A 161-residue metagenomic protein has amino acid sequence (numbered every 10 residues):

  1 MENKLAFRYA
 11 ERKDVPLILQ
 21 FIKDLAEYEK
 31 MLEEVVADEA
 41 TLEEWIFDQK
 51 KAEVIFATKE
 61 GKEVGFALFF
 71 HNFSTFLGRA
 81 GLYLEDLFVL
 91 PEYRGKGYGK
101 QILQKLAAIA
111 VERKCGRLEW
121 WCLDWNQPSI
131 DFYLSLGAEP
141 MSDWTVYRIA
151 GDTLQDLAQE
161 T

Functional and structural regions predicted by a protein language model:
M1-K13, Q155-T161: Conserved N-terminal entry element of GNAT/NAT acetyltransferase domains
Y9-K13, K23-R79, L103, I109 (+1 more regions): Acetyl-CoA-dependent GNAT
A80-P91: Conserved acetyl-CoA binding element of GNAT-fold acetyltransferases
L90-E92, K96, D124-W125: Active-site acidic-Proline motif in GNAT/NAT acetyltransferases
Y93, G97-K105: Conserved acetyl-CoA pyrophosphate-binding loop and the N-cap/start of the following alpha-helix in GNAT-like
K100, E112, D124-D143: Conserved active-site alpha-helix within GNAT-family acetyltransferase domains
V111-W121: Conserved GNAT acetyl-CoA-binding A-motif
W120-S129, R148-G151: Conserved beta-strand-loop-alpha-helix junction that forms the acyl-donor binding cleft
